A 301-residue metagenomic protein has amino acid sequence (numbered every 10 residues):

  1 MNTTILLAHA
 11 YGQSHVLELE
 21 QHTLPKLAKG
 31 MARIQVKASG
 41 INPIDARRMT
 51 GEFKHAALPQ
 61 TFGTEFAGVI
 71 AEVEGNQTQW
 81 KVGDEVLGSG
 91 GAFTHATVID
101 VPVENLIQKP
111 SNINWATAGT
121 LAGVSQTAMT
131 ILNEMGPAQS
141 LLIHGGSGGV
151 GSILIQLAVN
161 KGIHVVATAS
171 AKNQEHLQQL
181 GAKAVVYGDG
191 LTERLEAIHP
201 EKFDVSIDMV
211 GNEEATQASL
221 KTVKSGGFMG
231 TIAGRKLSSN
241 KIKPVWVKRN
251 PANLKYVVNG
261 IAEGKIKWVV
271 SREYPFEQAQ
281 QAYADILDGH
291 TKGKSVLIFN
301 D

Functional and structural regions predicted by a protein language model:
T23-G40, T50-F93: Glycine-rich beta-strand-centered segment in the early N-terminal region that forms part of a ligand/cofactor-binding
L87-G145: NAD(P)H dinucleotide-binding glycine-rich loop of Rossmann-like/cofactor-binding domains, especially the beta1-alpha1
L121-G188: Mid-domain Rossmann-like dinucleotide-binding core that forms the NAD(H)/NADP(H) cofactor-binding site
V166, L180-P244: Glycine-rich cofactor phosphate-binding loops and adjacent beta1-alpha1 units of small-molecule cofactor enzyme domains
G227-W268: Rossmann-fold dehydrogenase core element
K255-D301: C-terminal hydrophobic helical "lid"/dimerization subdomain of Rossmann-like NAD(P)H-dependent oxidoreductases
